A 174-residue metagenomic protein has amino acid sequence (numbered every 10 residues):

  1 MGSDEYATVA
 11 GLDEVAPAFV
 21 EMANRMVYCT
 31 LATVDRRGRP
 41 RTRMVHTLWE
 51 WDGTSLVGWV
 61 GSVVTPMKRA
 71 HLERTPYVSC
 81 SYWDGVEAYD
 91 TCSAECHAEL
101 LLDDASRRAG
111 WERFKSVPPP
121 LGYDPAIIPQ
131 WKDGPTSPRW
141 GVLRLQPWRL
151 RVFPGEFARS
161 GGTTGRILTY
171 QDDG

Functional and structural regions predicted by a protein language model:
M1-C29: Extreme N-terminal tail/first-helix region
M1-G11, T91-G174: Charged, gly/pro-rich active-site loop segments
E21-G38, V78-Y82: A short, Trp-centered hydrophobic/proline-enriched beta-strand micro-motif
M26-Y28, M44, L56-G58, T75-V78 (+1 more regions): Short, surface-exposed beta-edge/turn micro-motifs
L31, L72, V142: ATP-grasp fold ATP-binding core
V45-L48, C96-A98: Hydrophobic/aromatic beta-strand elements that line small-molecule binding cavities or substrate pockets in beta-rich
L48-E87: A short mixed-secondary-structure module that forms the rim of ligand-binding clefts
